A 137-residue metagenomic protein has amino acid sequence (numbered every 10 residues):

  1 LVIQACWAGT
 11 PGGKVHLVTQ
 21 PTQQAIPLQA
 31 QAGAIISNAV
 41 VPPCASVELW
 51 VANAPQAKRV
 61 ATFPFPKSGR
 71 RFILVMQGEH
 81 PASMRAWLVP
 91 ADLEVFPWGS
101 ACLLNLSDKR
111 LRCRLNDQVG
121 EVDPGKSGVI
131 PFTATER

Functional and structural regions predicted by a protein language model:
L1-P21: Sec-type signal peptide cleavage vicinity
Q24-Q31, V119-P124: Short beta-strand segments within Ig-like beta-sandwich modules, predominantly Fibronectin type-III
G33-V41, S127-A134: Exposed aromatic-hydrophobic patches
S37-Q56, E136-R137: A short, solvent-exposed beta-strand micro-motif common in secreted/extracellular proteins
A54-A82: Structured interaction patches on ligand/partner-binding surfaces of diverse proteins
E79-C102, L106-S107: Compositionally biased low-complexity segments at domain edges in trafficked proteins and select soluble regulators
C102-E136: Short helix-loop boundary/capping segments
